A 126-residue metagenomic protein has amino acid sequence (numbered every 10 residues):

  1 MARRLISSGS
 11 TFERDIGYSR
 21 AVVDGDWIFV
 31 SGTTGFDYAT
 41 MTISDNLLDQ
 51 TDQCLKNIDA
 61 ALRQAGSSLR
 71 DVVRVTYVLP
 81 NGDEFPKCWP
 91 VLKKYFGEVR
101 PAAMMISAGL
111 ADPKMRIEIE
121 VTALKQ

Functional and structural regions predicted by a protein language model:
M1-Q126: Short, polar/acidic, helix-capping and beta-turn segments at strand->helix junctions that line the mouths
